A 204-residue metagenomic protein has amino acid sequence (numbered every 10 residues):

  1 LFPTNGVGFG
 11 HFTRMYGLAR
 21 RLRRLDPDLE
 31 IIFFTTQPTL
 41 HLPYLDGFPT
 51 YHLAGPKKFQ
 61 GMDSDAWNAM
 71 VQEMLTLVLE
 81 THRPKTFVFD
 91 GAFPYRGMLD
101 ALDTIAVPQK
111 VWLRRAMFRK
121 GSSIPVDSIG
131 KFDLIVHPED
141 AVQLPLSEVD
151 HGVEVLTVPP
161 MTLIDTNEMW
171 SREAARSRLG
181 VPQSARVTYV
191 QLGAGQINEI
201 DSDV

Functional and structural regions predicted by a protein language model:
L1, F33, V111-W112, H137 (+1 more regions): Structural beta-sheet core signal
L1-V7, R21-L77: Conserved nucleotide-sugar phosphate-binding/catalytic loop shared by glycosyltransferases and other
H11-R23: Short amphipathic alpha-helix
T13, G195-V204: A conserved mid-protein helix/loop that constitutes part of the nucleotide-sugar donor-binding site
P27-L29, I105-K110, F132-D133, V153: A short helix->loop->beta-strand "cap" motif at the edges of active sites that frequently abuts
L75-P94: Short N-terminal targeting/anchoring amphipathic segment
V88-D90, V111-R115: Short beta-strand elements of ligand-binding domains
R115-A116, G121, S128-N198: A nucleotide-sugar donor-handling region in carbohydrate enzymes
